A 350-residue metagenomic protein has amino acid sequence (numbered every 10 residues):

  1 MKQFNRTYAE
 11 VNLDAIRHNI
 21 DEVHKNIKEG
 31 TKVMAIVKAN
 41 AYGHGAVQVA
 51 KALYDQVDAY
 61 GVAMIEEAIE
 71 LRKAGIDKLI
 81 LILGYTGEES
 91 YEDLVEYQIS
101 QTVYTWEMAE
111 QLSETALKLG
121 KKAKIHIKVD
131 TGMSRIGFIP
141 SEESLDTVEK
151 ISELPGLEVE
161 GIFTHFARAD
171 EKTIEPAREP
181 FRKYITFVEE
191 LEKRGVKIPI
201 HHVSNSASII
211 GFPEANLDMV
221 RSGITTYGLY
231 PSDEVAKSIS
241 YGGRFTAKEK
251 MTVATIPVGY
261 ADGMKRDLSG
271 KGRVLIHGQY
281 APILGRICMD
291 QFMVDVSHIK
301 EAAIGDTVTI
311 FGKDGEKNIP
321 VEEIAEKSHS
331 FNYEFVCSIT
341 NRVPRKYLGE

Functional and structural regions predicted by a protein language model:
M1-S100, W106, S113-E114, E158 (+1 more regions): A charged N-terminal "starter" segment
F4-N5, A39-A52, E110, E114-K124 (+1 more regions): Active-site loop/helix belt of alpha/beta enzymes
I16, K38, L71, T105 (+6 more regions): Conserved, mostly hydrophobic/aromatic
I27, K73, L119, H126 (+7 more regions): Solvent-exposed alpha-helices and their adjacent loops that cap or buttress functional pockets in soluble metabolic
G30, K197-I200, N318-A325: Flexible, glycine/charged-enriched surface loops at secondary-structure junctions
A59, K78-L79, G161, I200 (+2 more regions): Residues at the N-termini of beta-strands
K237-E350: C-terminal accessory subdomain/extension
